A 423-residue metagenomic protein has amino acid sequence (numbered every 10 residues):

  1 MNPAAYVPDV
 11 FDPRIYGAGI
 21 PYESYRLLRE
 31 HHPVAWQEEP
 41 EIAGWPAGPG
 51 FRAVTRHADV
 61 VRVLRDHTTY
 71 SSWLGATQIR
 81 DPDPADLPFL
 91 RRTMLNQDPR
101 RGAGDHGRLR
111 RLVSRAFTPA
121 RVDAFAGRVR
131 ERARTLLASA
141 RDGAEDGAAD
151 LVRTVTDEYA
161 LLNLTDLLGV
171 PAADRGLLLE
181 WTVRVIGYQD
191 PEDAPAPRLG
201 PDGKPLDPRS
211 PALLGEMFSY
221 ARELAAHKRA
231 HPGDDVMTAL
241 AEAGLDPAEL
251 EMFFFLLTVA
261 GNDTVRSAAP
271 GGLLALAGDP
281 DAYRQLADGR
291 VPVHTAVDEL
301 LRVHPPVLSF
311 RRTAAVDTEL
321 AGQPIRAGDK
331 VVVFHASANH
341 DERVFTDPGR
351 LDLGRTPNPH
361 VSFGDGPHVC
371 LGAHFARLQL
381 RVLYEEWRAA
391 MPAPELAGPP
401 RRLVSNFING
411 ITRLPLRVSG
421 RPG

Functional and structural regions predicted by a protein language model:
M1-G423: Cytochrome P450
